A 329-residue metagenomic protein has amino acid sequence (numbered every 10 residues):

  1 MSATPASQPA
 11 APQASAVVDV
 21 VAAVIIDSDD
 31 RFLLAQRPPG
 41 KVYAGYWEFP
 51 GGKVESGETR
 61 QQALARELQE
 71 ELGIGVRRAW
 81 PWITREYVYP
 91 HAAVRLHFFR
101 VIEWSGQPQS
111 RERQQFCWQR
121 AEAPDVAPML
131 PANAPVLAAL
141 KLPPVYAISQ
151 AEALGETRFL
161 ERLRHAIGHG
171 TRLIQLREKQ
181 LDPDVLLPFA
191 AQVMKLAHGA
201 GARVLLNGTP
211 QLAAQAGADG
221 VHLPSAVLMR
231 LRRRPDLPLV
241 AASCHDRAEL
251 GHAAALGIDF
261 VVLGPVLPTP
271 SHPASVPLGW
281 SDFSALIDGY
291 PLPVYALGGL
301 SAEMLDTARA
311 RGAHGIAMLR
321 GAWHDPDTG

Functional and structural regions predicted by a protein language model:
A6-F32, T84: Conserved N-terminal beta-strand and adjoining loop/helix that marks the start of the Nudix/MutT-like hydrolase domain
V17-V21, Q69, G73-Q107: Active-site segment of metal-dependent pyrophosphate-handling enzymes, primarily the Nudix hydrolase catalytic core
R31-E71, G75, W82-I83, R203: Conserved Nudix-box catalytic region and its N-terminal flanking loop in Nudix hydrolases and closely related
F98-I102, P108-K141: NUDIX/MutT-family hydrolases
P143-R158, L239-C244: Active-site mouth loops of central-metabolism enzymes
L187-G208, S225-L228, R232-D246, A274-S301: Alpha-helix-loop-beta-strand connector modules within alpha/beta enzyme cores
A216-S225, P238-D288, D325-D327: Glycine/Thr-rich beta-alpha phosphate-binding loop at enzyme active sites
P224-R233, V262-A274, L300-G329: Glycine-rich phosphate-binding active-site loops on the catalytic face of alpha/beta enzymes
